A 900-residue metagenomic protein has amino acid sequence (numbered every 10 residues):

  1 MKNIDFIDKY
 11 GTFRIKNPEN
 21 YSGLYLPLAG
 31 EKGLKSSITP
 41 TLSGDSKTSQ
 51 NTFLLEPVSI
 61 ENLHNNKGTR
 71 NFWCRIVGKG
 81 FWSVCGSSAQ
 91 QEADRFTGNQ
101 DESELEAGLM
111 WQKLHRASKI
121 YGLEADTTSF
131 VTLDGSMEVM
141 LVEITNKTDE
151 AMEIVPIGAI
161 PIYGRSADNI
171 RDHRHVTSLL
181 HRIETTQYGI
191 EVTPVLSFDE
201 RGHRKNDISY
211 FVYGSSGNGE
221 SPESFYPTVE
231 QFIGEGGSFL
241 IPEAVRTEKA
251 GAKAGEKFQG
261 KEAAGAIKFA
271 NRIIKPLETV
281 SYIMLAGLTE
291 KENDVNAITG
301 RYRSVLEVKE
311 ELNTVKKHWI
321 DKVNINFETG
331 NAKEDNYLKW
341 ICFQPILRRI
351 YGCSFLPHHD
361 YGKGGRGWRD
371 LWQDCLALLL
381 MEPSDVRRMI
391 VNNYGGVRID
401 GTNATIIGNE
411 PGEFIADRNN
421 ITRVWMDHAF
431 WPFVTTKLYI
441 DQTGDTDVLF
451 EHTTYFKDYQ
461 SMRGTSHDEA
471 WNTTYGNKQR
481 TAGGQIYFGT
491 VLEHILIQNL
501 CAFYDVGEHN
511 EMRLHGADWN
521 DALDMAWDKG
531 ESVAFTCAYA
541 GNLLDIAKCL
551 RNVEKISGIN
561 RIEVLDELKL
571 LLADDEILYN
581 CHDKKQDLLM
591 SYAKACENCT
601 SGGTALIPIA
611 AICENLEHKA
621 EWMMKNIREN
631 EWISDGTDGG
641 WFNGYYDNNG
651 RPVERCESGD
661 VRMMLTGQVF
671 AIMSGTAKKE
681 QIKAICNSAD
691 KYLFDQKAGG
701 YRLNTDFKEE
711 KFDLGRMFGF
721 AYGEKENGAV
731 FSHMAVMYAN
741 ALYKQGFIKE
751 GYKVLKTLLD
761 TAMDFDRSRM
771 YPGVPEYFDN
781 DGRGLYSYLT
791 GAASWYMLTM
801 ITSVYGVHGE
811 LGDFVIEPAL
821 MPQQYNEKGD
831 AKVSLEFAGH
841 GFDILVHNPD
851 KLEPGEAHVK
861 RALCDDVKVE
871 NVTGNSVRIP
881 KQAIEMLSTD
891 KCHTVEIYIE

Functional and structural regions predicted by a protein language model:
M1-W372, P383-G396, N409, R423-W431 (+12 more regions): Anionic coordination/interaction segments
F13, D583-Q696, Q745, F778-E900: Carbohydrate-active enzyme catalytic cores, enriched for enzymes that act on polyanionic acidic polysaccharides
W73-I76, L277, L371, L378-E382 (+8 more regions): Aromatic-rich carbohydrate-recognition surfaces in CAZymes
T97, T329-W340, R388, N393-T402 (+5 more regions): Active-site acid/base region of carbohydrate-active enzymes
H173, T289, E413, F456-K457 (+5 more regions): Generic secondary-structure boundary signal with a strong preference for alpha-helix termini
P357-D370, A416-M426, A522-T536, R651-G675 (+4 more regions): Solvent-exposed loop and edge beta-strand segments that line ligand/cofactor-binding and catalytic clefts
G541-G558: Long, well-ordered alpha-helical segments
